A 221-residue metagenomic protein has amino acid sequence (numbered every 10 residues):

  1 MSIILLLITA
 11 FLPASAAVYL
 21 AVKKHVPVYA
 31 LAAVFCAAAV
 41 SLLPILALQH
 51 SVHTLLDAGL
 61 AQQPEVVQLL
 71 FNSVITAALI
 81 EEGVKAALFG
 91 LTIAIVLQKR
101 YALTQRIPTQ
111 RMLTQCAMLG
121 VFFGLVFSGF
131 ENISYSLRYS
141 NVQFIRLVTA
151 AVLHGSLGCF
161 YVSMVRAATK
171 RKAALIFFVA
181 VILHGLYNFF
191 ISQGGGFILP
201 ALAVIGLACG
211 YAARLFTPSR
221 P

Functional and structural regions predicted by a protein language model:
M1-P221: Hydrophobic alpha-helical segments at protein termini of multi-pass membrane proteins
